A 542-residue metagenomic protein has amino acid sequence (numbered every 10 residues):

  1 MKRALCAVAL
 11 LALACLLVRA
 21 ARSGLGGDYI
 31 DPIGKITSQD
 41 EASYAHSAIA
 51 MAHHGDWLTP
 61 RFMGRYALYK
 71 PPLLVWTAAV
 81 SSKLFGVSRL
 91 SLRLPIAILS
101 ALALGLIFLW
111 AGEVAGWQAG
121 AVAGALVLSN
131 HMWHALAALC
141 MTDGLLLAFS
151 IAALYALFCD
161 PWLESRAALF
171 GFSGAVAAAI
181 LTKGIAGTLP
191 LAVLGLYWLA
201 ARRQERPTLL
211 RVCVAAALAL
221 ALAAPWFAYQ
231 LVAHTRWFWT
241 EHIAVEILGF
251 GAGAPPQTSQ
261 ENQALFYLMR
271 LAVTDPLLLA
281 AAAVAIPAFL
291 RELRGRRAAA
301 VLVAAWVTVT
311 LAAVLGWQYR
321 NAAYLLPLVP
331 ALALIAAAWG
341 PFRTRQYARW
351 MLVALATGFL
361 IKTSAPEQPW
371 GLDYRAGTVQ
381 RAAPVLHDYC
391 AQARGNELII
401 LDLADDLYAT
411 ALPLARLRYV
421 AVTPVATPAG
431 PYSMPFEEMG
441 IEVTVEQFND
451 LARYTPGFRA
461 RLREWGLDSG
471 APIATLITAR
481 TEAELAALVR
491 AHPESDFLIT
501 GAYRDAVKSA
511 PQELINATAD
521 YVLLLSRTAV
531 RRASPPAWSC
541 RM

Functional and structural regions predicted by a protein language model:
C6-L10, L290, L334, G340-A365: Signature aromatic-anchored transmembrane alpha helix within multi-pass, membrane-resident enzymes that catalyze glycan
A12, I107-S129: Transmembrane-helix signature of polytopic, membrane-embedded enzymes that assemble or transfer cell-envelope glycans
A20-P32, I36, E41-Y66, L73 (+2 more regions): Extracytosolic helix-loop segments that constitute the early lumenal/periplasmic catalytic or substrate-binding loops
Y44-I49, G174, A178, T182 (+4 more regions): Transmembrane-lumen/periplasm boundary regions of multi-pass, lipid-linked membrane glycan transferases
L94-A115, A152: Transmembrane-helix motifs of polytopic, lipid-linked glycan transferases
G112-Q118, A153-G171, A179, G340: Membrane-interface transmembrane helices that cradle and orient dolichyl/undecaprenyl
M132-L145, N321-A322: Short acidic/glycine- and proline-prone juxtamembrane loop motifs at membrane-interface regions of multi-pass membrane
L372-A376, Q380, H387-A506, L514 (+1 more regions): Short periplasmic/luminal acceptor-recognition loop of GT-C membrane glycosyltransferases, typified by
